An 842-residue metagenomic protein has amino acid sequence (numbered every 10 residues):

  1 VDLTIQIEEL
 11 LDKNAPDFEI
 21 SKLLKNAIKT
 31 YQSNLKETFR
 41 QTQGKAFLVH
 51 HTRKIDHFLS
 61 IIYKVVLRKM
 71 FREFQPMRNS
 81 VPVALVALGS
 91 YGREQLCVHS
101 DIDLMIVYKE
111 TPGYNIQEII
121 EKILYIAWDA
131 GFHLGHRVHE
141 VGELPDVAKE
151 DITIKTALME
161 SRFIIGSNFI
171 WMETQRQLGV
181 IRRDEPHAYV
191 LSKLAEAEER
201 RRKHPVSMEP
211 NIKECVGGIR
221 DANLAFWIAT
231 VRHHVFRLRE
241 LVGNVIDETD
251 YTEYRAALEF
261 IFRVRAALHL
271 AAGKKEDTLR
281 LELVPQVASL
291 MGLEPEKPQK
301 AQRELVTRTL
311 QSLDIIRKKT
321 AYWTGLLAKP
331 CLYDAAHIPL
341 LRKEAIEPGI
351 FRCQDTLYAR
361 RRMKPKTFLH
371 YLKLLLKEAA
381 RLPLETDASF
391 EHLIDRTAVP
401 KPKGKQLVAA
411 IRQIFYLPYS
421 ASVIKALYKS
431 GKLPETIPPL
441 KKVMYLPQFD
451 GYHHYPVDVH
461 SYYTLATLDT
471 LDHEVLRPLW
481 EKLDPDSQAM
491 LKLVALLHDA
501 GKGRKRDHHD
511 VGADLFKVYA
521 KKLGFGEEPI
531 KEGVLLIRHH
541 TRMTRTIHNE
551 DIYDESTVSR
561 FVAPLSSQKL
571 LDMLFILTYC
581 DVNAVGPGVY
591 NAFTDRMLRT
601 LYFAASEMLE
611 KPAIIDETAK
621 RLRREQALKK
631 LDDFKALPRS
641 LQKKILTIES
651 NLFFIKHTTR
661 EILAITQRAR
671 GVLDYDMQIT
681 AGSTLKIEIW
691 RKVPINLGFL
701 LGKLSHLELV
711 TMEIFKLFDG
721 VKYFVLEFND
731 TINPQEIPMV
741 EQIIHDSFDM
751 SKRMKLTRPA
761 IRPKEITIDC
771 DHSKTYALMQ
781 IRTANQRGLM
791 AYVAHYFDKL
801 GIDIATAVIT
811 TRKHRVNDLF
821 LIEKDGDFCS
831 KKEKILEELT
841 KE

Functional and structural regions predicted by a protein language model:
V1-A87, E94-L96, S100-G451, C829-K834: Non-catalytic interface/linker regions that flank or bridge core catalytic/transmembrane domains
V49-H50, G113-Q117, E214-G217, Y452-Y463 (+2 more regions): Active-site metal-coordination segments of metallo-dependent hydrolases
H57-P76, I228-G243, T249, Y452-L491 (+2 more regions): Alpha-helical phosphate/pyrophosphate-handling elements in metalloenzyme active cores
M77, L88, E94-C97, N211-E214 (+8 more regions): Replace "in large, NTP-powered and nucleic-acid-processing enzymes" with "in large, NTP-powered factors and other
R93-I119, S289, W480-K611: Divalent metal-dependent catalytic cores for phosphoryl transfer on phosphate-bearing substrates
F260-I261, T307-T356, R560-E842: Regulatory modules associated with amino-acid/nitrogen control
L375, A409, S422-K429, P434 (+7 more regions): Regulatory/sensor and coupling segments of signal-transduction and defense proteins
